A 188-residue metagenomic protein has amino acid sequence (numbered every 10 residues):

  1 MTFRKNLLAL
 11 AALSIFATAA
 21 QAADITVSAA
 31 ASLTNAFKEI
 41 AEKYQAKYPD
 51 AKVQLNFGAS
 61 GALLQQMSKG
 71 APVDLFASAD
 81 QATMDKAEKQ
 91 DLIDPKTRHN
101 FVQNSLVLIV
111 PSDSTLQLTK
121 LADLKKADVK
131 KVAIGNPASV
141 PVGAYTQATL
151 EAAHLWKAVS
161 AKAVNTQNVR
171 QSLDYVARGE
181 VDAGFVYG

Functional and structural regions predicted by a protein language model:
M1-F3: N-terminal secretory signal peptides that target proteins for export/translocation
N6-A17: Bacterial N-terminal signal peptides
A12, A22-Y48, K52-G61, Q65-K69 (+2 more regions): Exported/periplasmic ABC-transporter solute-binding proteins
